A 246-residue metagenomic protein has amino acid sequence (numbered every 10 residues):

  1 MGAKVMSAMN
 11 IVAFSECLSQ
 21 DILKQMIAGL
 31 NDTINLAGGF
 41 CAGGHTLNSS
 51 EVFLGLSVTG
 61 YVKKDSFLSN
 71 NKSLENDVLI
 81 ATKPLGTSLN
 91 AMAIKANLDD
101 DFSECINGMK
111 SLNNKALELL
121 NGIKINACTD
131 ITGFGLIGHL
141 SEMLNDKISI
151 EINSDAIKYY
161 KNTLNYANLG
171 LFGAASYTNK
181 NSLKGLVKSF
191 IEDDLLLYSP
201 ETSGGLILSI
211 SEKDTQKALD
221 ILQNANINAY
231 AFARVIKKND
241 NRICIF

Functional and structural regions predicted by a protein language model:
M1: Conserved phosphate/oxyanion-binding catalytic-loop motifs
K4, T82-P84, F102-G108, N181-V187: Short acidic/polar alpha-helix capping motifs at helix-coil junctions
K4-D99, R234: Glycine-rich anion-binding loops of enzyme active sites
L18-F40, N48-L54, G122, C128-F246: Glycine-/charge-enriched secondary-structure boundary and capping motifs
S57-F67, D100-N121: Active-site glycine-rich loop that binds ribose-phosphate moieties when present
A91-C105, A225-N228: Short, compositionally biased
D101-I106, N126, A175-S176: Adenine-nucleotide phosphate-binding core of ATP-dependent small-molecule kinases
